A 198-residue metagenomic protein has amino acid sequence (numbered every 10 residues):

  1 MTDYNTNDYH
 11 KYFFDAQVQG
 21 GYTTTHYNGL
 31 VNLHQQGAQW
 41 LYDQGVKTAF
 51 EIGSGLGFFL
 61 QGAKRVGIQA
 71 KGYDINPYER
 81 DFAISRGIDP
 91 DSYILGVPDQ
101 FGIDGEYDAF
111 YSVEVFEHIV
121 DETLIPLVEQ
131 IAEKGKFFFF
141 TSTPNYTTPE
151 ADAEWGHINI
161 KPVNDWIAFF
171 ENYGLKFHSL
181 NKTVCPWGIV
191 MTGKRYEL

Functional and structural regions predicted by a protein language model:
M1-G105, A109-V113, E122-E129, P144-N145 (+3 more regions): Conserved N-terminal segment of class I S-adenosyl-L-methionine
H118-I119: A short His-aromatic
Q130-K134: Conserved helix-to-beta-strand junction in the class I
G135-P144: Conserved beta-strand signature within the Rossmann-like core of class I S-adenosyl-L-methionine
